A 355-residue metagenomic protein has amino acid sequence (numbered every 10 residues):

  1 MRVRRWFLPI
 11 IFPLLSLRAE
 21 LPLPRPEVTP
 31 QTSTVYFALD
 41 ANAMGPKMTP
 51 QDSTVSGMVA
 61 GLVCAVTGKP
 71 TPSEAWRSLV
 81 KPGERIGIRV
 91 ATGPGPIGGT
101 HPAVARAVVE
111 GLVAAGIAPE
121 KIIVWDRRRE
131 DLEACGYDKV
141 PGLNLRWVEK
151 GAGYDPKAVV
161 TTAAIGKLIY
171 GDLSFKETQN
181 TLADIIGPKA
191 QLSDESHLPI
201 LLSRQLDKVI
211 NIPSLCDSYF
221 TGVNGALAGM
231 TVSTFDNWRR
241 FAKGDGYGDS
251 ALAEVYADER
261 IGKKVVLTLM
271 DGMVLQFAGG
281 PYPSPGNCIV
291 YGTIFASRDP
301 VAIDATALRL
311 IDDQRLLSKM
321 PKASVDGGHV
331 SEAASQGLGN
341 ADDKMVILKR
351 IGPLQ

Functional and structural regions predicted by a protein language model:
M1-V3: N-terminal secretory signal peptides that target proteins for export/translocation
W6-S16: Bacterial N-terminal signal peptides
L21-P82, G93-G95, G99-R106, E110-Q355: Extended, low-polarity segments enriched in aliphatic/aromatic residues
